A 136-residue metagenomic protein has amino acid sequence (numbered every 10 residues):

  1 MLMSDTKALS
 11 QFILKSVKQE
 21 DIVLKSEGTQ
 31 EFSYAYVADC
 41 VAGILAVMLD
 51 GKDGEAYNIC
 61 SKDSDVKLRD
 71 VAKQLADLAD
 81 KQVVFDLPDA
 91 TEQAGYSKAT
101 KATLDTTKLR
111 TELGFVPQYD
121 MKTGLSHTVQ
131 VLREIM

Functional and structural regions predicted by a protein language model:
M1-Q11, E20, K25, V37-A38 (+2 more regions): Glycine/proline-rich active-site loop of Rossmann-fold NAD(P)-dependent oxidoreductases
M3-K7, F32-A38, V66, K101-L104 (+1 more regions): Residue-level signal for the nucleotide or nucleotide-sugar donor/cofactor binding architecture
F12-L24, D77-A90, T106-T107: A short C-terminal helix-loop "cap" of Rossmann-like NAD(P)-dependent dehydrogenase/epimerase domains
K15, Q19, V47-G51, E112 (+1 more regions): Generic structural signal for alpha-helix termini and adjacent loop/cap motifs
V37, K67-D70, E92-V116: Conserved C-terminal active-site "lid" loop/helix of NAD(P)H-dependent oxidoreductases that clamps the redox cofactor
V37-C40, I44, I59, V71 (+2 more regions): Non-catalytic, hydrophobic alpha-helical segments
D50-A94: Mid/C-terminal beta-alpha module of Rossmann-like enzyme folds, strongest in SDR-family dehydrogenases/epimerases
M121-M136: Amphipathic terminal alpha-helices
